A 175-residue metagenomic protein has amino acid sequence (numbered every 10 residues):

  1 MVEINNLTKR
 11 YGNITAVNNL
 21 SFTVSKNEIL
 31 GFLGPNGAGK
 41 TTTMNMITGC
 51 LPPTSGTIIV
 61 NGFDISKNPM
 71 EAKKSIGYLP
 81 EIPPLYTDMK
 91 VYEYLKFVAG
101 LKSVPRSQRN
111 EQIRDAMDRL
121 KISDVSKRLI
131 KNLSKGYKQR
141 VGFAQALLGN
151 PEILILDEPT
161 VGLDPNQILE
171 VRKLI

Functional and structural regions predicted by a protein language model:
P35-G39: Walker A (P-loop) phosphate-binding loop of ABC-type ATPase nucleotide-binding domains
G56-K67, E71-I76: Conserved ABC transporter NBD signature motif
K96, G100, S107-V125: Conserved ABC ATPase "signature" region
L129-L133: Conserved ABC ATPase signature
F143: Hydrophobic anchor residue at the start of the ABC signature
L148-E152: A short, proline-enriched helix->beta-strand linker immediately N-terminal to the Walker B motif in ABC-type P-loop
L154-E158: Catalytic Walker B motif of ABC-type/P-loop ATPase nucleotide-binding domains
